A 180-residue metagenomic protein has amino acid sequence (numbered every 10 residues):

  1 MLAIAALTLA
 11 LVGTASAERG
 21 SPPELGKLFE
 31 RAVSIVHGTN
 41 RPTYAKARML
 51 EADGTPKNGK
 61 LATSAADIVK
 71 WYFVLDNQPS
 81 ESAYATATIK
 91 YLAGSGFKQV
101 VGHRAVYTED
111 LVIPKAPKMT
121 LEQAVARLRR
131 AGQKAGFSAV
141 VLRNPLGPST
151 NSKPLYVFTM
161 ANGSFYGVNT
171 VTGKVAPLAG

Functional and structural regions predicted by a protein language model:
L2, P56, E109: Sparse, context-dependent recognition of short Cys/His-centered cofactor- or disulfide-binding micro-motifs
L2-A10: Bacterial N-terminal signal peptides
L9-S21: C-terminal region of N-terminal signal peptides and the immediate post-cleavage residues of exported proteins
G13-A15, A126, V171: Active-site-proximal helix/loop capping residues that flank conserved catalytic or ligand/cofactor
R19-G59, P117-S149: Short, flexible domain-boundary/linker segments around small modular repeats
N40-L92, A139-G180: Exposed beta-strand-loop-beta-strand "reactive/processing" segments of non-cytosolic proteins
Y84-A139: Long, charged/polar, surface-exposed segments that mediate recognition or autoinhibition
